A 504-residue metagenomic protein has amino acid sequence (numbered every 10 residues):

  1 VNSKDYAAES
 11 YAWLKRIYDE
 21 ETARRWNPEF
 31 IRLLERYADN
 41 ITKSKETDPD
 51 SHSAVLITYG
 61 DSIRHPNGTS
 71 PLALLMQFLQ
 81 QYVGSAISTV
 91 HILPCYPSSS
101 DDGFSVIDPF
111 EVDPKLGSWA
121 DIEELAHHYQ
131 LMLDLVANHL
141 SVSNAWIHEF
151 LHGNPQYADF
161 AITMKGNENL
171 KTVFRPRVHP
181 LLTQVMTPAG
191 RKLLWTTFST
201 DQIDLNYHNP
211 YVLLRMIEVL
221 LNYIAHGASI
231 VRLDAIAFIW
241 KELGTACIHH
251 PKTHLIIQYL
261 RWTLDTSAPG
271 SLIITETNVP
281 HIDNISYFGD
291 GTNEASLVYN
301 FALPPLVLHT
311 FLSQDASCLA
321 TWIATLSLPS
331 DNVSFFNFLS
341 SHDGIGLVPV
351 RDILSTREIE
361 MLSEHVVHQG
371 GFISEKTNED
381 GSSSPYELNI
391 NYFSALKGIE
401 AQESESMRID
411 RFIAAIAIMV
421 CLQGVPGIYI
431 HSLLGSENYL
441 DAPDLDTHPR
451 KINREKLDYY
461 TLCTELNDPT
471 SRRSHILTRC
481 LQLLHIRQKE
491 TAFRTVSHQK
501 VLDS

Functional and structural regions predicted by a protein language model:
N2-S504: Active-site and adjacent substrate-binding regions of carbohydrate-active enzymes
